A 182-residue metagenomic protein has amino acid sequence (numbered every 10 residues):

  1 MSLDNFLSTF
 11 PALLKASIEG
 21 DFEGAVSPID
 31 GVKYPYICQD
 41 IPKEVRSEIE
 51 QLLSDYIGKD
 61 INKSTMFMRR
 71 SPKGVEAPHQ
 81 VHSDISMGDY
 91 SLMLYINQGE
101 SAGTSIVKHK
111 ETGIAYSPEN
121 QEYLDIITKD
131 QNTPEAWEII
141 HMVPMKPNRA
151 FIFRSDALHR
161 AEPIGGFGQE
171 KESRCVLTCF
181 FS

Functional and structural regions predicted by a protein language model:
M1-I152, D156-S182: Fe(II)/2-oxoglutarate oxygenase catalytic core
